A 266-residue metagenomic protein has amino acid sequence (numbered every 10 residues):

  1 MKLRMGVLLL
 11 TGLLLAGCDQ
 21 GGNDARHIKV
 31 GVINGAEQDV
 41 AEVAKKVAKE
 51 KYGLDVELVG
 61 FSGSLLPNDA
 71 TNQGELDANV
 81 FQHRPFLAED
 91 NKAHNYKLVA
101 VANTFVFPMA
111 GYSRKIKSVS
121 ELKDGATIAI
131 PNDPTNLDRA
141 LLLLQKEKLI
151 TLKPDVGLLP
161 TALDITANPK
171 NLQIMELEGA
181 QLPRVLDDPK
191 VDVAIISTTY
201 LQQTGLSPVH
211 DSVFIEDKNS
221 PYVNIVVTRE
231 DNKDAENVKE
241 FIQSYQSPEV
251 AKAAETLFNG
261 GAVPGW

Functional and structural regions predicted by a protein language model:
L14-G17: C-terminal motif of bacterial Sec signal peptides marking the signal peptidase cleavage site
H27, N34-E57, L66, A70-N72: Short, polar/charged alpha-helical segment
G35, S62-S64, G74, A78-A88 (+4 more regions): Beta->alpha turn/N-cap motifs
E42-G53, R139-M175: Ligand-binding cleft/hinge of the Venus flytrap
L58-D69, V156-R184: Short helix-initiation/N-cap motifs at beta->coil->alpha
V101-I150, A251: A conserved helix-loop-strand patch within extracytoplasmic ligand-binding domains of the periplasmic binding
A102-S113, Q202-Y245, V263-W266: Periplasmic-binding protein-like
D138-Q145, Y245-G265: Periplasmic-binding protein-like
